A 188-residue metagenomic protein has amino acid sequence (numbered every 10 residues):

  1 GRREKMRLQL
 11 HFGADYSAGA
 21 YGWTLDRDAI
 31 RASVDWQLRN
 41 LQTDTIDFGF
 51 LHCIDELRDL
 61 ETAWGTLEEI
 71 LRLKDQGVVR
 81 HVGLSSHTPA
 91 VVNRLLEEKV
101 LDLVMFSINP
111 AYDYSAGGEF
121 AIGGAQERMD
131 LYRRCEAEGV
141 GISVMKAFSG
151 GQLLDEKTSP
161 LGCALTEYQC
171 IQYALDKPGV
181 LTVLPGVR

Functional and structural regions predicted by a protein language model:
G1-F12, D44: N-terminal binding-site loop/beta-alpha segment at the start of enzyme catalytic domains that lines or forms
E4, A32, L41-D44, G77 (+2 more regions): Structured loop/turn residues at beta-strand edges in well-structured enzyme cores
L8-L10, D47-F50, L84-S85: Beta-strand segments within the central parallel beta-sheet cores of soluble alpha/beta enzyme folds
F12-R31, L57, L154-A164: Active-site mouth loops of central-metabolism enzymes
D28-L38, E69: Short, well-ordered amphipathic alpha-helical segments that serve as non-catalytic structural scaffolds within diverse
W36-R58: Active-site groove signature of glycoside hydrolases
I54-R188: Beta/alpha (TIM)-barrel catalytic core signal, keyed to glycine-rich beta->alpha loops juxtaposed to Asp/Glu that bind
